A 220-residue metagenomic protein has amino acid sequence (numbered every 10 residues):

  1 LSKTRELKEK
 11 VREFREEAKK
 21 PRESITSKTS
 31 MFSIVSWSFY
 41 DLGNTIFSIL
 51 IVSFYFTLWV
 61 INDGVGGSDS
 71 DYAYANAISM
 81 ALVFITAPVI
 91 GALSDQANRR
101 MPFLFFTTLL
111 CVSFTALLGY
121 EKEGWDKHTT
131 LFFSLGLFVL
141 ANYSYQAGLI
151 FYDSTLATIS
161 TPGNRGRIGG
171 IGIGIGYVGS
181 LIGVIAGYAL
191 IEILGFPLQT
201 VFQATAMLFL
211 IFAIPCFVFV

Functional and structural regions predicted by a protein language model:
P21-M80: Helix-loop boundary and gating motifs at the non-cytosolic
V52-I61, S180-T200: Transmembrane alpha-helix termini and helix-breaking/packing motifs in multi-pass membrane transporters
G67-S70, S160-G172: Loop-to-transmembrane helix entry/capping segments in MFS-fold secondary transporters and related SLC/MFSD carriers
S94-L109: Cytoplasmic membrane-interface "Motif A"-like loop-to-helix N-cap segments of 12-TM Major Facilitator Superfamily
F105-H128: C-terminal ends and interior cores of transmembrane alpha-helices in multi-pass membrane transporters/permeases
Y145-T161: Intracellular juxtamembrane helix-capping segments at the cytosolic ends of symmetry-related transmembrane helices
G166-Y188: Glycine-rich segments within core transmembrane alpha-helices of 12-TM secondary carriers
G183, G187-E192, M207-V220: C-terminal membrane-cytosol helix-exit motif in multi-pass small-molecule transporters
